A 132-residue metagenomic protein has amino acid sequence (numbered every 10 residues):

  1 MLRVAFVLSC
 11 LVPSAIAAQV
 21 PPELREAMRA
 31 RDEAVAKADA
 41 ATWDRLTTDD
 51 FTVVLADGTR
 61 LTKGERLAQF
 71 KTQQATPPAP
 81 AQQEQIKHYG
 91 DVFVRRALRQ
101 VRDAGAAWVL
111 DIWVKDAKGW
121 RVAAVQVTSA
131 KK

Functional and structural regions predicted by a protein language model:
M1-V7: Sec-dependent signal peptide recognition, specifically the positively charged N-region followed immediately by
L8, P13-D49, L61, K132: Short, low-complexity N-terminal intrinsically disordered segments enriched in polar/charged residues
Q19, E23, L67-A106: Surface-exposed, charged secondary-structure patches
R31, T42-W43, F51, R66 (+2 more regions): Hydrophobic pocket/interface hotspot
T47, D57-T59, H88, L98-V101 (+2 more regions): A mature extracytoplasmic/lumenal domain signature
D50-L61, K71-A75: A short gly/proline-enriched turn/hairpin at secondary-structure junctions
A106-K131: Short beta-strand edge/turn micro-motifs at domain boundaries
